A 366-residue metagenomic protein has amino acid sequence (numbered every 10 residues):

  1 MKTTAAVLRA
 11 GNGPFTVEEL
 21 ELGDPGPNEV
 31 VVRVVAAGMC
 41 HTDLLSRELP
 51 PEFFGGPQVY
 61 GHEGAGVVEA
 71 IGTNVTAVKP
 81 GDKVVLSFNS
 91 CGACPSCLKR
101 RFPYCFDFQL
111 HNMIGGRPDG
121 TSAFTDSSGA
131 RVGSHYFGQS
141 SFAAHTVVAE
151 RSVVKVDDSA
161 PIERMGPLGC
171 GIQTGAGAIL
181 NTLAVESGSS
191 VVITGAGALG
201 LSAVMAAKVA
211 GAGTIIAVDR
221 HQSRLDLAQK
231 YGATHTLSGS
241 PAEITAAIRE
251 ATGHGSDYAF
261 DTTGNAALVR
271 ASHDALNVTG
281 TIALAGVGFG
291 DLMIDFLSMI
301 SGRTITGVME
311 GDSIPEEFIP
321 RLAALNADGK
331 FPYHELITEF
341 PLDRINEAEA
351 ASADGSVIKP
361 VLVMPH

Functional and structural regions predicted by a protein language model:
M1, R270-D274, E316-H366: C-terminal hydrophobic helical "lid"/dimerization subdomain of Rossmann-like NAD(P)H-dependent oxidoreductases
M1-A65, S140-V148, S152, V363-H366: Short N-terminal strand-loop motif that marks the start of NAD(P)H/FAD-dependent oxidoreductase cofactor-binding domains
A6, V31, A65, V84-V85 (+4 more regions): Hydrophobic beta-strand signal
G23-A37, P50-L98, P103, D157-A160: Glycine-rich beta-strand-centered segment in the early N-terminal region that forms part of a ligand/cofactor-binding
F88-R151: Cysteine-cluster motifs in flexible loop/terminal segments that predominantly coordinate metals
A144-H145, R151-V153, D157-A242, A246: Mid-domain Rossmann-like dinucleotide-binding core that forms the NAD(H)/NADP(H) cofactor-binding site
L183-S187, L199, V209, Q222-T304: Glycine-rich cofactor phosphate-binding loops and adjacent beta1-alpha1 units of small-molecule cofactor enzyme domains
T281-A283, M293-E335: Rossmann-fold dehydrogenase core element
